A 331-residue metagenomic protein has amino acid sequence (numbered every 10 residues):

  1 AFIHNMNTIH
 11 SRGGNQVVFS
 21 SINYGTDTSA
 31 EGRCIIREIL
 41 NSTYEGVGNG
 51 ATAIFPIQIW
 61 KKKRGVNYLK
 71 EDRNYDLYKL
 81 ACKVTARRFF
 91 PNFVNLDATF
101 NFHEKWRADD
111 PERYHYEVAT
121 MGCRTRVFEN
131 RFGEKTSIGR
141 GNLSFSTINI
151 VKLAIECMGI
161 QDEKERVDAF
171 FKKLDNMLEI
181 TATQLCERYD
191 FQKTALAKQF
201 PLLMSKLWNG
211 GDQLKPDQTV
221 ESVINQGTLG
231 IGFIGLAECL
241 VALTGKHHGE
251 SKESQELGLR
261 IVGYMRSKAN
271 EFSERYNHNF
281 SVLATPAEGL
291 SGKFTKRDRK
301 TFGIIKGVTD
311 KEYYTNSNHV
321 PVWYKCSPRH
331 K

Functional and structural regions predicted by a protein language model:
A1-Q226, K246-H247, S251-K331: Conserved catalytic cores of very large enzyme subunits
L229-A242, G263: Contiguous, well-ordered alpha-helical segments that form the cores/surfaces of helical PPI scaffolds
